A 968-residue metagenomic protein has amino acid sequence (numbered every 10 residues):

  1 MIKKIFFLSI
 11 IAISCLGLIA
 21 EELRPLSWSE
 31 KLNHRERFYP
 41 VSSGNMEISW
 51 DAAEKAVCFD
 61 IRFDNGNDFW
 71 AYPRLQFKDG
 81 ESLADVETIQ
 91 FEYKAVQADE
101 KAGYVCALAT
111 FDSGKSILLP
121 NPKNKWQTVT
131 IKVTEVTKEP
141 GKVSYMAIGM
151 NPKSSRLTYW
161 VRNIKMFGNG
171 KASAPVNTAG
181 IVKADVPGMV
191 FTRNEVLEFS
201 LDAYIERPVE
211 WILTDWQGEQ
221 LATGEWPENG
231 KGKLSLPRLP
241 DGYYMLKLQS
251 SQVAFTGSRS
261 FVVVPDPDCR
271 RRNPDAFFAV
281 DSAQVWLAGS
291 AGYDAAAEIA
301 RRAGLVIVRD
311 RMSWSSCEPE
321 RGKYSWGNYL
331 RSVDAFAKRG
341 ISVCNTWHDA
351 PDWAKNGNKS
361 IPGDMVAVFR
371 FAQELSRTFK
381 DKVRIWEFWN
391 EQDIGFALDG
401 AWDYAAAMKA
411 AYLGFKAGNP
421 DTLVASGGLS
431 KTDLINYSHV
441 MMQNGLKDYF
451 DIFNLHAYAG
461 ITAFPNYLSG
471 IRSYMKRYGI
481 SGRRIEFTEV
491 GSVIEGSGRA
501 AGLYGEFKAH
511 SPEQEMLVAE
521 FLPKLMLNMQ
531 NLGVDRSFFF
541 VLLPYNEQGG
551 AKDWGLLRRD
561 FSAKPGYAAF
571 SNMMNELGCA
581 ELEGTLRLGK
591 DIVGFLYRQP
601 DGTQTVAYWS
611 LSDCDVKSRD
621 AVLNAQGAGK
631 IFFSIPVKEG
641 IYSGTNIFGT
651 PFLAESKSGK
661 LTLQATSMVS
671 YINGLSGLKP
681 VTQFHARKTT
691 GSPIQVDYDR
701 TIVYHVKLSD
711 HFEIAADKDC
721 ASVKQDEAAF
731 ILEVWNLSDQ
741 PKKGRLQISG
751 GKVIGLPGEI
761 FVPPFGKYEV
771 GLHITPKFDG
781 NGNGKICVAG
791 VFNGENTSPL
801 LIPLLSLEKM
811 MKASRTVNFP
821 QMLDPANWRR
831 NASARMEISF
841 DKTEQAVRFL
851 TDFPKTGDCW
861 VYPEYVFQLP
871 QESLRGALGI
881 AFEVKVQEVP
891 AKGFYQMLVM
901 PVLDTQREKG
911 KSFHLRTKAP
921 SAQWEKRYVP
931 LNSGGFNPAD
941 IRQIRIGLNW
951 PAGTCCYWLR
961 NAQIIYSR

Functional and structural regions predicted by a protein language model:
M46-F69, E837-W860: Short carbohydrate-recognition loop motifs
F63-E139, S155-W160, K165-G170, T856-F936 (+3 more regions): Extracellular ligand-binding interfaces
G168, E320-K323, N328, A354-S473 (+2 more regions): Active-site cleft segment of glycoside hydrolase catalytic domains centered on the general acid/base Glu
V264-E374, E387, D393: N-terminal substrate-binding region of glycoside hydrolase catalytic domains
D281, M408-S438, Y478-G496, V534-N546: Aromatic-lined carbohydrate-recognition surfaces of secreted/lumenal glycan-active proteins
S492-S571, T585-D591, P600: Aromatic/acidic polysaccharide-binding cleft in carbohydrate-active enzymes
R587-G640, A729, W735, Q740-K742: Carbohydrate-binding surface patches
S656-H705: C-terminal beta-strand-rich structural cap/linker in extracellular carbohydrate-active enzymes
